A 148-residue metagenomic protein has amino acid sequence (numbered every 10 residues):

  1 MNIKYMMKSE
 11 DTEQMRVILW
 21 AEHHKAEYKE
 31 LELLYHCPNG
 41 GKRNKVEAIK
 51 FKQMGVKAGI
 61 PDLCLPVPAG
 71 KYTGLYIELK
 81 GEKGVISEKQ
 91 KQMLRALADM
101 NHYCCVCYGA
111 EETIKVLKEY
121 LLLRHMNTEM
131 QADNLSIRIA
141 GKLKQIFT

Functional and structural regions predicted by a protein language model:
M1-T148: Catalytic phosphate/metal-binding cores of nucleic-acid and nucleotide-processing enzymes, i.e., regions that mediate
